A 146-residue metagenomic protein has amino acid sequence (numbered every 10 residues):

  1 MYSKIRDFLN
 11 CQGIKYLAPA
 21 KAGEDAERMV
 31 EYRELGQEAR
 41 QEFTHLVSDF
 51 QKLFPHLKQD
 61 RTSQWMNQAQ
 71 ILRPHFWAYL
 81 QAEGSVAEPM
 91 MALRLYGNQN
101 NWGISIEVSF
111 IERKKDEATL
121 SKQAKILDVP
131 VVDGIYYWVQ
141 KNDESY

Functional and structural regions predicted by a protein language model:
Y2-K4, G36, A78-L80: Generic low-polarity alpha-helical segments
Y2-Q12: N-terminal targeting/trafficking signals and adjacent low-complexity tails
F8, D49, L53, Q123-I126: Residues that form generic nucleotide/phosphate-binding pockets
Q12-L57: Active-site acidic/histidine clusters and adjacent loop/turn architecture that either coordinate catalytic ions
E34, N98-Y146: Compact, glycine/acidic-enriched structural inserts
D49-W65, V132-S145: Short glycine-rich, low-complexity/disordered patches
Q59-L95: Amphipathic, interaction-prone secondary-structure segments
